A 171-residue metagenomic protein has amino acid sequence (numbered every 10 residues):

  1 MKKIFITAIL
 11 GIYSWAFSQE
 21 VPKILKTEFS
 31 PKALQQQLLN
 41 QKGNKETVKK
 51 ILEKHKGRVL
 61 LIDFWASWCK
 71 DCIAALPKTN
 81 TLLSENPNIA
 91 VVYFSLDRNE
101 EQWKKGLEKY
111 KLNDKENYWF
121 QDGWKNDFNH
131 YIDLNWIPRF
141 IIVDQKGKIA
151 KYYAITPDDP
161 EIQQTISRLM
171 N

Functional and structural regions predicted by a protein language model:
M1-P22: Bacterial Sec-dependent N-terminal signal peptides
E20-K54: N-terminal "domain-start" segment that seeds a small globular fold
K32, R58, N135-I137: Short, small/polar residue-rich loop motifs at catalytic or cofactor-binding pockets
H55-L60, N86-A90, N113-K115, Q145: Loop/turn elements at helix/coil->beta-strand transitions in domains of secreted/extracellular proteins
K56, F64-T81: Conserved redox-active cysteine motifs that mediate thiol-disulfide chemistry, especially di-cysteine Cys-X(1-2)-Cys
A74-Y110, W124-N129: Structural microenvironment flanking redox-active thiols in thiol-disulfide oxidoreductases
L107-Q145: Short, internal strand/loop/helix patches that form the active-site neighborhood or redox-interaction surface
R139-N171: Thiol-/selenol-based redox modules, centered on thioredoxin-like and closely related oxidoreductase domains
